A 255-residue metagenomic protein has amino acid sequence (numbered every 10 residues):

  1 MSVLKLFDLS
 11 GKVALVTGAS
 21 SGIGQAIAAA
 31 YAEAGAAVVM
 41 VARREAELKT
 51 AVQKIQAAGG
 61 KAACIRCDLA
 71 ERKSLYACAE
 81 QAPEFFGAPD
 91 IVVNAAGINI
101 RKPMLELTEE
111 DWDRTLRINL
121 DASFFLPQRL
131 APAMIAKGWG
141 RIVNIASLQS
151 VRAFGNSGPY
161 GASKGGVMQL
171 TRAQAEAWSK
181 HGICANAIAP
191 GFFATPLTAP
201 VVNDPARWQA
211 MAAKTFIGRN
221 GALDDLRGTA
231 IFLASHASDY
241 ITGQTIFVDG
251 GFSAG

Functional and structural regions predicted by a protein language model:
V13, S20-S21: Conserved glycine-rich cofactor-binding loop
A36-T50: Conserved glycine-rich Rossmann-like NAD(P)H-binding loop of the short-chain dehydrogenase/reductase
P103-M104, T108-L116, I142, R207 (+1 more regions): Substrate-binding pocket helix/loop in short-chain dehydrogenase/reductase
F124, W139, R219-V248, S253: C-terminal substrate-recognition "lid" of short-chain dehydrogenase/reductases
P127, S163, T171: Active-site helix of classical SDR
P132, E176-K180, D239: Alpha-helical segment proximal to the catalytic Tyr-Lys
S147: Residue(s) in the substrate-gating loop at a strand-loop-helix junction that position the organic substrate next
